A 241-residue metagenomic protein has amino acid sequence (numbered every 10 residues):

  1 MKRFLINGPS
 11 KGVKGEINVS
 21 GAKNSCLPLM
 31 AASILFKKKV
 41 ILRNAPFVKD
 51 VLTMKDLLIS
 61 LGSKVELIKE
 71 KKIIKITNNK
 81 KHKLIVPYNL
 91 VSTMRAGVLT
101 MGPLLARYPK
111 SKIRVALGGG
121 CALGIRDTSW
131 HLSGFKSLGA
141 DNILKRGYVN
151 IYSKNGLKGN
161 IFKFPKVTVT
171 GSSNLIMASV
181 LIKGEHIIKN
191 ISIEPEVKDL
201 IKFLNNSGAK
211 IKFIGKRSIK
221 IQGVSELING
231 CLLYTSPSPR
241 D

Functional and structural regions predicted by a protein language model:
R3-F4, N18-K39, R43, E66-L67: N-terminal glycine-rich anion-binding loops that anchor highly charged ligand groups
S10-E16, L61, K80-Y88, N155-K163 (+1 more regions): Short, charged/polar, Gly/Pro-enriched secondary-structure boundary elements
S20-G21, N89-R95, F162-V169, L232-L233: A short, aromatic-enriched beta-strand patch in the conserved N-lobe beta-sheet of the protein kinase catalytic domain
A31, K64-E66, K81, L175 (+2 more regions): Interaction-mediating elements
R43-R114: Glycine-rich, N-terminal phosphate-binding loop and its surrounding beta-alpha-beta segment
K83-L157, I161: Hydrophobic alpha-helical hairpins/lids featuring a short glycine-rich hinge
Y234-D241: Conserved small/polar residues in nucleotide/adenosyl-binding loops
